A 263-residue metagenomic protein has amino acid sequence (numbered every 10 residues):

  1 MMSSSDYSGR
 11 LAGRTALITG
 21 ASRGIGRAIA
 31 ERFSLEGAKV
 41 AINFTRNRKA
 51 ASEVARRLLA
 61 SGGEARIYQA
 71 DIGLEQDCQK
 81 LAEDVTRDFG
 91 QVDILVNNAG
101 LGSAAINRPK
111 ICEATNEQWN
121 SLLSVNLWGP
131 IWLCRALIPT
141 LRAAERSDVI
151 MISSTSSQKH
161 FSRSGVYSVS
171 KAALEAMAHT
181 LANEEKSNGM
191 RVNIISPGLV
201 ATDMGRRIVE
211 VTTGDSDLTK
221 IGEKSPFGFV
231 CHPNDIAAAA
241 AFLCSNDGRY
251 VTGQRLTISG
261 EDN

Functional and structural regions predicted by a protein language model:
M2-Y7, K159, F227, A241 (+1 more regions): Short C-terminal tail/terminal secondary-structure segment of NAD(P)H-dependent dehydrogenase/reductase domains
T15, S22-R23: Conserved glycine-rich cofactor-binding loop
G90, K186, R191, V251-G253: Short, small/polar-rich loop/turn modules that mediate ligand/substrate recognition or access, typified
I106-I111, T115-N120, I221: Substrate-binding pocket helix/loop in short-chain dehydrogenase/reductase
C134, S170: Active-site helix of classical SDR
P139, N183-E184, R249: Alpha-helical segment proximal to the catalytic Tyr-Lys
S154: Residue(s) in the substrate-gating loop at a strand-loop-helix junction that position the organic substrate next
